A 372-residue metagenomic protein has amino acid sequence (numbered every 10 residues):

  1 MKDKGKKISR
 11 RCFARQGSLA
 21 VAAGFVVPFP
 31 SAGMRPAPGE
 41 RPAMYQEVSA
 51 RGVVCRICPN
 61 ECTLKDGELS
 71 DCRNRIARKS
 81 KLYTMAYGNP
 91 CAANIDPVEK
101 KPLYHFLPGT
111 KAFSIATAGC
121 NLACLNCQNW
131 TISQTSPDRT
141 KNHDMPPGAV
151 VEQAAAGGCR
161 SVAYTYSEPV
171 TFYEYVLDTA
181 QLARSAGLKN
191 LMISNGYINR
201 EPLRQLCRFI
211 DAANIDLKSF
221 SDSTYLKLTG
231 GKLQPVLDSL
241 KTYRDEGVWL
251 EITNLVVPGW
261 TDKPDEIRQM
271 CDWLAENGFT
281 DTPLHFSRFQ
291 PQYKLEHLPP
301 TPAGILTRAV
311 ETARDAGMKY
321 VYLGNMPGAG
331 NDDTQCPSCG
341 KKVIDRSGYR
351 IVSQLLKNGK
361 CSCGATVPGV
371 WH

Functional and structural regions predicted by a protein language model:
K2-V21: N-terminal secretory signal peptides and thylakoid transit peptides that target proteins across membranes
V27-L64: C-terminal segment of N-terminal export signals and the immediately downstream linker at the start of the mature
G52-P59, K100-L125: N-terminal pre-triad scaffold of radical SAM enzymes
C55, C124, C336-C339, K360-C361: Short cysteine-rich clusters marking metal-coordination/redox-active sites
P59, R73-I76, N121, Q128 (+2 more regions): Cys/His-coordinated zinc-binding microdomains
L64, S133-Q134, D345-R346, G369-V370: Short, non-ligating residues that shape and space the ligands of small metal-coordination modules and catalytic
D66, Y349-K357: Short linker/helix segments within small regulatory modules
P147-G304, T312: Conserved AdoMet/S-adenosylmethionine-binding subsite of the radical SAM
